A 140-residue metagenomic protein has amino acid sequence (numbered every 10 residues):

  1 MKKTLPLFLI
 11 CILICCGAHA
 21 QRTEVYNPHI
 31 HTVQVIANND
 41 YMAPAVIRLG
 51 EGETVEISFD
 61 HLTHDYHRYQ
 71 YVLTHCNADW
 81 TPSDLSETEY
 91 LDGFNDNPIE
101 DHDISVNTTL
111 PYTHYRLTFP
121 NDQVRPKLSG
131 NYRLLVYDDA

Functional and structural regions predicted by a protein language model:
M1-R22: Bacterial Sec-dependent N-terminal signal peptides
R22-T23, N39-D40, P44-A45, S83-E87: Secondary-structure boundary/capping micro-motif
P28, T32-H75: Contiguous beta-strand segments within globular domains
D40-P44, P98-D103, R116-P120: Short structured motifs
I57-F59, I104-N107, N121: Active-site-proximal cofactor/substrate-binding loop regions of enzyme domains
D65-G93: Extended low-complexity, serine/threonine- and proline-enriched intrinsically disordered segments
L91-Y112: Extended, solvent-exposed segments with strong compositional bias
T109-D139: Ligand-binding face of N-terminal immunoglobulin V-set domains in extracellular IgSF glycoproteins
